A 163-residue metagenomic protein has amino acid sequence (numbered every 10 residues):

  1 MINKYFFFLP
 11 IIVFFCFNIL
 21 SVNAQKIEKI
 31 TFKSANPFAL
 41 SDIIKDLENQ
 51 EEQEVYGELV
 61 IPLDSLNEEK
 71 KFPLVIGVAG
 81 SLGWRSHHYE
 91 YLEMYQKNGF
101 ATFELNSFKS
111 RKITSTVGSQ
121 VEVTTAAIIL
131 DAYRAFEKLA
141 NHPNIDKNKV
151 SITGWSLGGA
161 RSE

Functional and structural regions predicted by a protein language model:
M1-K26: Bacterial Sec-dependent N-terminal signal peptides
A24-K70: N-terminal cap/lid segment of alpha/beta-hydrolase-fold proteins
S65-F72, G77-T114: Short substrate-entry loop that stabilizes the transition state in hydrolases
F100, N144-I145: Short phosphate-binding/catalytic loops that engage adenosine nucleotides
I113-E122: Surface-exposed, active-site-proximal loop segments in enzymatic domains
V121-P143: Alpha/beta-hydrolase active-site loop
I145-S156: Alpha/beta-hydrolase fold nucleophile elbow
G159-E163: Short glycine-enriched nucleophile-adjacent loop and the immediately C-terminal alpha-helix near the catalytic center
